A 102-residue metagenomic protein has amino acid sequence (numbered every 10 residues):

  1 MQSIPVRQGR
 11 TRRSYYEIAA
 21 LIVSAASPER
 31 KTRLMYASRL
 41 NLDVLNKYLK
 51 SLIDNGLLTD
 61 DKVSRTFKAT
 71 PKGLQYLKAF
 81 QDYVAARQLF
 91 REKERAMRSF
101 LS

Functional and structural regions predicted by a protein language model:
M1-L21: Short alpha-helical segments that sit at the start of domains
Q2, D82-S102: Amphipathic alpha-helical dimerization/coiled-coil segments that flank or bridge DNA-binding/regulatory modules
L21-P28: Short amphipathic alpha-helical elements of helix-turn-helix/winged-helix folds
P28-S38: Short acidic, hydrophobic short linear motifs in intrinsically disordered regions
A37, A79-Y83: Residue-level signal for well-ordered alpha-helical positions
R39-D54: Short amphipathic alpha-helical interaction segments
I53-V63: A short, conserved structural fragment
R65-F80: Basic, amphipathic "hinge/linker" alpha-helix immediately C-terminal to the N-terminal HTH DNA-binding motif
